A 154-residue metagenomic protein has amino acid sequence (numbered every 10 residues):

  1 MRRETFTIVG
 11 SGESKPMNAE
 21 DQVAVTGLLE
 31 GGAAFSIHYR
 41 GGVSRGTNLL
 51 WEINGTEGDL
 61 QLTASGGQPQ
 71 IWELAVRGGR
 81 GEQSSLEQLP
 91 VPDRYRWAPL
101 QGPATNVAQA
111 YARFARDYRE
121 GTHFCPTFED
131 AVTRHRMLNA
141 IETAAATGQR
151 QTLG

Functional and structural regions predicted by a protein language model:
M1-L29, E52, T56-E129: C-terminal glycine/acidic-rich active-site capping loop/insertion
N18-A19, A33, R45-N48: Glycine/proline-rich active-site loop of Rossmann-fold NAD(P)-dependent oxidoreductases
E30, R113-G154: C-terminal helix-rich "cap/oligomerization" subdomain common to oxidoreductases
S36-I37, L50-E52: A recurrent short beta-strand within the Rossmann-like NAD(P)-dependent oxidoreductase core
S36-Y39, L62-A64: Beta-strand scaffold of nucleotide-dependent catalytic cores
H38-G46, G102: Glycine-rich phosphate/pyrophosphate-binding beta-alpha loops
V43-T47, P69-W72: A short local loop/turn or secondary-structure capping micro-motif enriched for an aromatic residue
